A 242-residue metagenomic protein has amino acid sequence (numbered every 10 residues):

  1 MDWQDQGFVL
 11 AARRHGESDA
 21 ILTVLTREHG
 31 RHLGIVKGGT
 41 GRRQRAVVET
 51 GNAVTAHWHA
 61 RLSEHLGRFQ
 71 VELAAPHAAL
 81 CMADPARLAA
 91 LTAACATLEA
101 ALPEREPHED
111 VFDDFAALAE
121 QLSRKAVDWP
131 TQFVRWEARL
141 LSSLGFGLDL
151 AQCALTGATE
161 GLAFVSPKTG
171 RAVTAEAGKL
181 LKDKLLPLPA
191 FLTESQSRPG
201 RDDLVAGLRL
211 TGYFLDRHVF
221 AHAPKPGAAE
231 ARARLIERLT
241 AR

Functional and structural regions predicted by a protein language model:
M1-I21, L25-R242: Non-catalytic alpha-helical scaffolds and adjoining flexible linkers that form interface surfaces for assembly
